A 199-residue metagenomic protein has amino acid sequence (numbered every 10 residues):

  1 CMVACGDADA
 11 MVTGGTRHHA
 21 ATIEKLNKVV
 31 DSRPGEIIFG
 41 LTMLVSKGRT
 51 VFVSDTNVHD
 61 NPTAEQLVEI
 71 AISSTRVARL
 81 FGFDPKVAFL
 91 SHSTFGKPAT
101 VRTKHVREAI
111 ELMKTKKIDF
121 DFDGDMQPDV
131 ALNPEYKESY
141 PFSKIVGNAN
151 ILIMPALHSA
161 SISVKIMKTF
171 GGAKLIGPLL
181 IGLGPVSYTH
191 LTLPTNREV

Functional and structural regions predicted by a protein language model:
C1, T56-N57, H92-I151: Active-site rim loops that border cofactor/substrate pockets in soluble metabolic enzymes
C1-E36, A160-S161: N-terminal glycine-rich phosphate/adenylate-binding segment common to multiple enzyme folds
D31-L44, S73, T103-G124, G171-L183: Gly/Ser/Thr-rich active-site loops/lids in small-molecule metabolic enzymes that frequently grip phosphoryl groups
V45-A64: A structural-propensity feature for long, helix-poor, extended segments
T56-H59, L183-Y188: Short beta-alpha connecting loops at secondary-structure transitions that line or flank enzyme active sites
H59-F81: Short acidic/Ser/Thr-enriched loop-to-helix initiation segments
T189-T195: Conserved small/polar residues in nucleotide/adenosyl-binding loops
